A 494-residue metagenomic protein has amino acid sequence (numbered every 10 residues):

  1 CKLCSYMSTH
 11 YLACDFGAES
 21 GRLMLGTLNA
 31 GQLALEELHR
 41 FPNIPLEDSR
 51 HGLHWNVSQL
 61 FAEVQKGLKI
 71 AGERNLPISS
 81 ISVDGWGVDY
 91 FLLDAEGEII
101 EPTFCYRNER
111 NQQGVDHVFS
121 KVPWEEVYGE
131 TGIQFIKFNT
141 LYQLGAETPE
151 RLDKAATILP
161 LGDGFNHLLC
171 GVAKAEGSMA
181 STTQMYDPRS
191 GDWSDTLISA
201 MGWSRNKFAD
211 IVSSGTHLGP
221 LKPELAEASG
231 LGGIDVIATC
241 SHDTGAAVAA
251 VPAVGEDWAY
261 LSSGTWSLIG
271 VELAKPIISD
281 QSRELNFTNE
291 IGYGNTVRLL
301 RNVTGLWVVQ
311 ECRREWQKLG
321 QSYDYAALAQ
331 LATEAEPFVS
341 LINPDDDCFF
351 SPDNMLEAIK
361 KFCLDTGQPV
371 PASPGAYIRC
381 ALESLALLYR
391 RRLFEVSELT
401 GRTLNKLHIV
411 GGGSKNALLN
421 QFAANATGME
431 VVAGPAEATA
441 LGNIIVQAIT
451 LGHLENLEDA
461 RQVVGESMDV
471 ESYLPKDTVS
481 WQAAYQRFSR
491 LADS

Functional and structural regions predicted by a protein language model:
C1-E101, K154, D210, A226-V236 (+1 more regions): N-terminal glycine/serine-rich phosphate-binding loop of ATP-dependent small-molecule kinases, especially carbohydrate
L12-A13, L25-T27, F119-T131, K137 (+8 more regions): Active-site core segments that coordinate phosphate-bearing ligands/cofactors across diverse enzyme families
G17-E19, P77-S79, D84-W86, T140 (+4 more regions): Short, basic and Ser/Thr-rich N-terminal targeting/leader segments
K69, E73-C105, T131-F138, N166-D187 (+1 more regions): Short beta-strand-loop/turn "lid" adjacent to the catalytic site in phosphate-handling enzymes
P77-G85, T157-I158, D210, L399-G411: Short glycine-rich phosphate-binding loop at a beta-alpha junction
D84-G87, S214-G215, S263-W266, K406-S414: Glycine-rich beta-strand-to-loop/alpha-helix junction loops that act as flexible
N108: Carbohydrate-associated surface elements
M201-S214, I444: A conserved helix-loop-beta module that forms one wall/lid of the active-site cleft in ATP-utilizing catalytic domains
